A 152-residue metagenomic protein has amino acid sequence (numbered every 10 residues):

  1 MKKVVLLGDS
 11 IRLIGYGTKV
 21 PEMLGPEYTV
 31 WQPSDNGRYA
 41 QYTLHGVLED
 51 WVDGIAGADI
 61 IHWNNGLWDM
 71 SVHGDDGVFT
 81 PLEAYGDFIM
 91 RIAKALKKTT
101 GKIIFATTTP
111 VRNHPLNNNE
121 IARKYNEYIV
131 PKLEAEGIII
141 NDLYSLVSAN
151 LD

Functional and structural regions predicted by a protein language model:
K2-F88: Conserved SGNH/GDSL esterase-like catalytic core that processes O-acyl groups on lipids and polysaccharides
D35, N65, T108, L143-S145: Active-site loop/turn elements of alpha/beta-hydrolase fold enzymes, especially the short glycine-/histidine-rich
L48, I89-A93, N126: Generic structural signal for well-ordered alpha-helices, preferentially at hydrophobic/aromatic core positions
M70-D75, R112-L116, L151-D152: A short acidic, helix-capping loop that chelates divalent metal ions and anchors anionic groups
K98-I103, I138: A short helix->loop->beta-strand "cap" motif at the edges of active sites that frequently abuts
P110-S145: Substrate-gating cap/lid alpha-helix
Y144-D152: Charged, low-complexity C-terminal accessory regions
